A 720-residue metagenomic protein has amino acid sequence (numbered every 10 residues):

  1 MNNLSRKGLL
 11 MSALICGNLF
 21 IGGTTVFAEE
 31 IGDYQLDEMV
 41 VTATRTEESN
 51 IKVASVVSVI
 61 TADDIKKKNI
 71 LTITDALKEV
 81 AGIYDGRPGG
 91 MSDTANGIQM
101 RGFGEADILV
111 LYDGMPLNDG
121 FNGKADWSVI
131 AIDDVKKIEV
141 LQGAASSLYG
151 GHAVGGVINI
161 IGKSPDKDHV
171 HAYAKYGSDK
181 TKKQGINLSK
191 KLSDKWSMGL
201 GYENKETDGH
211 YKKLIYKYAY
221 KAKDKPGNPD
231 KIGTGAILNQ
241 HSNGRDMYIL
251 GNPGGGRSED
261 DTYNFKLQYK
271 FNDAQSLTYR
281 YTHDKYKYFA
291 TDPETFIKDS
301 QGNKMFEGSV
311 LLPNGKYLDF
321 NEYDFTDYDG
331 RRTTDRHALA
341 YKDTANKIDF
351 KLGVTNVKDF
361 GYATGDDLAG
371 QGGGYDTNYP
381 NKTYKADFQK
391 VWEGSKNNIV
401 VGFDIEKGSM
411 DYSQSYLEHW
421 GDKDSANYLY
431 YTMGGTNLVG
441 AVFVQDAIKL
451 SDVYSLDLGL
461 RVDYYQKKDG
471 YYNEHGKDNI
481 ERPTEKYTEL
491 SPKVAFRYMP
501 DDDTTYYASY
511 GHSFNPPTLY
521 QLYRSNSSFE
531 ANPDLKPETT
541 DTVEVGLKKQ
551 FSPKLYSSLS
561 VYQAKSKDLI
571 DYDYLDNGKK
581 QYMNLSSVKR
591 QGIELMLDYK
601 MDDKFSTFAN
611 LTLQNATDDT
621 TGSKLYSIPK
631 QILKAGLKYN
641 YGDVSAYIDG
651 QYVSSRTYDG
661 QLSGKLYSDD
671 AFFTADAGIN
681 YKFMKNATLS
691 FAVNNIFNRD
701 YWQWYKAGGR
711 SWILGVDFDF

Functional and structural regions predicted by a protein language model:
I73-A76, N96-Q99, L111, D126-A131 (+3 more regions): N-terminal periplasmic accessory domains that precede and gate Gram-negative outer-membrane beta-barrel machines
T74, K78-M115, K136: Extracytoplasmic beta-strand/coil segments of soluble accessory domains associated with Gram-negative outer-membrane
P116-Q142: Short acidic/polar hinge/loop motifs at secondary-structure boundaries that mediate gating or recognition
K167, K175, N187-D329, Q661: Periplasmic-side early beta-strands and strand-to-turn transitions of outer-membrane beta-barrels
K342-T344, D349-A363, R497-M499, T505-G511 (+2 more regions): Membrane-embedded beta-barrel scaffold of Gram-negative outer-membrane proteins
V400-D501: Signature of Gram-negative outer-membrane beta-barrel scaffolds
S409-K423, Q466-H475, T484, F496-E544 (+4 more regions): Surface-exposed extracellular loop regions of Gram-negative outer-membrane beta-barrel proteins, predominantly
K449-L456, Y464, S558-K565, M583-Q661 (+2 more regions): Gram-negative outer-membrane beta-barrel transporters
